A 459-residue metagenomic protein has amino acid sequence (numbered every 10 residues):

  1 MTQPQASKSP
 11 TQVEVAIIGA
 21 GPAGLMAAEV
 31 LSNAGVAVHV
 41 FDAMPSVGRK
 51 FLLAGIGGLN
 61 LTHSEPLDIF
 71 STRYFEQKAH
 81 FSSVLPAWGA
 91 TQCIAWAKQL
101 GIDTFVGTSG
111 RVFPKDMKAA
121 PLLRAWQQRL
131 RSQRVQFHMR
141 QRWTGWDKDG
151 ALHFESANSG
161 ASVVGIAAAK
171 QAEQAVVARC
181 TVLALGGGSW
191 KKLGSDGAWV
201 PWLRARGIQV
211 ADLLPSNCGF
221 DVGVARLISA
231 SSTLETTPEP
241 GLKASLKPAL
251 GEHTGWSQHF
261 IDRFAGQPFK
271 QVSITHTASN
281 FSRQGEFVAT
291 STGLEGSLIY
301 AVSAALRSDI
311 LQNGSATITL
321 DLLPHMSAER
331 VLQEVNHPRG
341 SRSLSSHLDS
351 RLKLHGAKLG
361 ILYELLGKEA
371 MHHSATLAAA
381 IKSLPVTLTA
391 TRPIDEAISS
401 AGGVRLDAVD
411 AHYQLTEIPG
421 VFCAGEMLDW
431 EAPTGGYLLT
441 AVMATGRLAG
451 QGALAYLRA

Functional and structural regions predicted by a protein language model:
V13-V40, G450-L454: N-terminal Rossmann-like FAD-binding beta1-loop-alpha1 element of flavoenzymes
I17, G21-P22, S46, G187-S189 (+1 more regions): Residue-level detector of alpha-helix initiation sites
S32-I56: Glycine-rich FAD pyrophosphate-binding loop
N33-A34, S46, L67-I69, P86 (+8 more regions): Residue-level recognition of phosphate/Mg2+-coordinating polar/acidic sites in nucleotide-handling active sites
L52-L122: A conserved beta-strand/loop capping segment in the N-terminal third of enzymes that catalyze redox or closely related
F81-G89, T108-Q128, W190-S195, D221-A225 (+2 more regions): Short beta-strand to alpha-helix junction loop
P121, R129-S350: Predominantly flavin-linked oxidoreductase catalytic cores and closely associated redox partners
S189-W202, R206, D429-R458: A conserved FAD-binding loop/helix module that cradles the flavin
